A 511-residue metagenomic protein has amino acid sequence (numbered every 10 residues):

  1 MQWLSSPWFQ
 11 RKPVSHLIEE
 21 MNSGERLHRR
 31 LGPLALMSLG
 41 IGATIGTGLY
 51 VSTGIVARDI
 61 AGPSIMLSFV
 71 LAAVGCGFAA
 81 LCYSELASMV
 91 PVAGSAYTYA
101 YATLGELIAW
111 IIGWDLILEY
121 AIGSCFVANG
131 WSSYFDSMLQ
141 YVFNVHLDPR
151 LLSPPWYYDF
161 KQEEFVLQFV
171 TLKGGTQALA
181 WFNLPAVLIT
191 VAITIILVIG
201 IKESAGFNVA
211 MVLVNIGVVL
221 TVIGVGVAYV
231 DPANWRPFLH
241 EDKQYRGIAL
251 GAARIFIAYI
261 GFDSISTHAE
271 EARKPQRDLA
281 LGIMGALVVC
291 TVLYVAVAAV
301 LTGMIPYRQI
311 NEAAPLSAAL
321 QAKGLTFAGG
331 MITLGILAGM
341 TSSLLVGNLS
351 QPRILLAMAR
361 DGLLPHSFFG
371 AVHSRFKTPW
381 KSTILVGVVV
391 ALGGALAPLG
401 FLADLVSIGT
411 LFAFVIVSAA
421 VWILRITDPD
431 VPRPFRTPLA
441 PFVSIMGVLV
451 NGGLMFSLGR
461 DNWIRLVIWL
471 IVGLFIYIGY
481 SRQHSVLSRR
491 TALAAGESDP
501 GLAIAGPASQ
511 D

Functional and structural regions predicted by a protein language model:
M1-S52, R58-P63, C76-L81, V90-A93 (+5 more regions): Membrane-interface "cap" regions at the ends of multi-pass membrane proteins
H16-H28, M66, V145-L188, V209-T333: Helix-loop-helix junctions that connect adjacent transmembrane segments in multi-pass membrane transporters
H28, L49-F169, A286-V289, L466-W469: Extracellular loop-to-transmembrane helix junctions
H28, P33, N183-V187, R273-R277 (+5 more regions): Loop-to-transmembrane helix boundary motifs in multi-pass membrane proteins
Y50, V92, D115-S133, R254 (+4 more regions): Membrane-helix boundary/coupling elements in multi-pass transport proteins
G130-F135, W181-Y229, D242-K243, I283-L287 (+2 more regions): Membrane-interface loop-to-helix entry segments
A178-W181, D242, S367-W380, F414-N462 (+2 more regions): C-terminal membrane-solvent junction of multi-pass transporters and transport-like membrane proteins
D404-L405, G409-T410, I423, L439-D511: A generic transmembrane alpha-helix motif of multi-pass inner-membrane proteins
